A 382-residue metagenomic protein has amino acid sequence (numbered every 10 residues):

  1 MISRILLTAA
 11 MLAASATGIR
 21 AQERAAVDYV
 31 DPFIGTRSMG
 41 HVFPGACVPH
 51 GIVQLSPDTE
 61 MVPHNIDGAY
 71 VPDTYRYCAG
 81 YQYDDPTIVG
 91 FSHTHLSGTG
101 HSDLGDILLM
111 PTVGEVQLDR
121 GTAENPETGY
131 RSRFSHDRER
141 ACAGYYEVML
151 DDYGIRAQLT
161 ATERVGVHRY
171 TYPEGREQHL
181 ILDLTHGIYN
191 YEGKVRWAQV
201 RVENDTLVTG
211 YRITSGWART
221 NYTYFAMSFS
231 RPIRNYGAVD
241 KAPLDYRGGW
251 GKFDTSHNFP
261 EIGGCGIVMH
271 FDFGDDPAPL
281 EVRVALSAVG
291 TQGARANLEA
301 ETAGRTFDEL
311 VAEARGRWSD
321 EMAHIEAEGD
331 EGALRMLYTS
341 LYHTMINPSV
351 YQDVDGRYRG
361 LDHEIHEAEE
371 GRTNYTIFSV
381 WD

Functional and structural regions predicted by a protein language model:
M1-T8: Sec-dependent signal peptide recognition, specifically the positively charged N-region followed immediately by
A9-I19: Hydrophobic h-region of N-terminal signal peptides that target proteins for export in Gram-negative bacteria
Q22-D382: Accessory carbohydrate-recognition regions in carbohydrate-active enzymes
